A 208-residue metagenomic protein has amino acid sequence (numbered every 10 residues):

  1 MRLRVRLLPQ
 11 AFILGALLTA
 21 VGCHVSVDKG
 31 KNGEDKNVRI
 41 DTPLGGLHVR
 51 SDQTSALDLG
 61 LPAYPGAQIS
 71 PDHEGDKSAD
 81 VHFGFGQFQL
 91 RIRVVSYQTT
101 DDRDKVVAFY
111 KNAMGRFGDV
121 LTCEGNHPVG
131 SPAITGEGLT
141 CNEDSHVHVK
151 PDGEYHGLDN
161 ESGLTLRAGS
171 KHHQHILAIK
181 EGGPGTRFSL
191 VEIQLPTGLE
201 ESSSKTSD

Functional and structural regions predicted by a protein language model:
M1-V21: Sec-dependent bacterial lipoprotein signal peptides
C23-D208: An acidic-aromatic pocket/loop used at catalytic or ligand-binding sites
